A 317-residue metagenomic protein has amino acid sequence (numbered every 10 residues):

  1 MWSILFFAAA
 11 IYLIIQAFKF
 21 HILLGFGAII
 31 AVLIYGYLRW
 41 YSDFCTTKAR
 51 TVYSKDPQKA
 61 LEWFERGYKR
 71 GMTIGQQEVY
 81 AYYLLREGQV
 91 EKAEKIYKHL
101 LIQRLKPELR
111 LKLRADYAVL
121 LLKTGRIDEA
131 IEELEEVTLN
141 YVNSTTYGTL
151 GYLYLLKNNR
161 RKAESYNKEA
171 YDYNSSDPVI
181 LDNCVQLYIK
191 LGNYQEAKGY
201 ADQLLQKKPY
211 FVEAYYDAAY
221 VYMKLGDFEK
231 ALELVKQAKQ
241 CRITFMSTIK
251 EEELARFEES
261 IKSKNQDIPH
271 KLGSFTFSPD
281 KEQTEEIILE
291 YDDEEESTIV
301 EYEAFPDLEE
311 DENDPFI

Functional and structural regions predicted by a protein language model:
S54-K55, E87, T124, K157 (+2 more regions): Structural motif corresponding to the intra-repeat A-B loop/turn of tetratricopeptide repeats
P57-Q58, V90, I127, R160 (+2 more regions): TPR-repeat structural position
G71-M72, L105-E108, Y141-V142, S175-S176 (+2 more regions): Short coil turns that delineate tetratricopeptide repeat
Q76-Q77, R110-L113, T146-Y147, I180 (+2 more regions): TPR alpha-solenoid repeat register
L139, Y220-M246: TPR/TPR-like (Sel1-like) alpha-helical repeat modules
